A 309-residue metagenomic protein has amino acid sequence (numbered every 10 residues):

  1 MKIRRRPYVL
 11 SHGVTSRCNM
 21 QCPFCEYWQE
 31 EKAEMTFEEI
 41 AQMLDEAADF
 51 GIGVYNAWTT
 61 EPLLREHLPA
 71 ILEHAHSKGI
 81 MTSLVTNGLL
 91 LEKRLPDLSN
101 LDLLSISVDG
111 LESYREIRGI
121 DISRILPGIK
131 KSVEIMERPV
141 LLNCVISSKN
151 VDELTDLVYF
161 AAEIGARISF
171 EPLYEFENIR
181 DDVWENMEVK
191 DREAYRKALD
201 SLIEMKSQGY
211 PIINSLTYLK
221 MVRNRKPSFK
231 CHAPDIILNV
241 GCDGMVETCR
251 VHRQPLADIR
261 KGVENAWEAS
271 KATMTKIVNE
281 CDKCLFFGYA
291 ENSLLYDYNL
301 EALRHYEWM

Functional and structural regions predicted by a protein language model:
M1-L103, A194, D297, H305-M309: Conserved alpha-helical substructure of the radical SAM core
M1-Y8, S228-K230, D243-M309: Flexible mid-to-C-terminal extensions adjoining Fe-S/redox cofactors in radical SAM and related proteins
H12, S16-N19, R225, T275-V278: Processing junctions and N-termini across compartments
G13, M35, A70, K78-M81 (+5 more regions): Radical SAM enzyme [4Fe-4S]-AdoMet core and its adjacent flexible, acidic and glycine-rich loops/tails across
N19, P23-E26, H232, D282-L285: Cys/His/Pro-rich metal-binding microdomains
F24, W28-E31, I237, P255 (+1 more regions): Secreted/processed peptides and extracellular or luminal domains of membrane proteins
I40, I125, V263-A266: Hydrophobic/aromatic residues in well-formed alpha-helices
T60-E61, Y174, K283, Y289: Short, solvent-exposed turn/loop segments enriched in Gly/Ser/Thr/Pro and often Arg
